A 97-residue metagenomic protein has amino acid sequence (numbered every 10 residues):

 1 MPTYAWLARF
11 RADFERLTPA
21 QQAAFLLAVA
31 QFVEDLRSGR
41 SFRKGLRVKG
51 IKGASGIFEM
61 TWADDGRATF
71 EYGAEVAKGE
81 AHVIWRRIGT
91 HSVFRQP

Functional and structural regions predicted by a protein language model:
M1, A12, M60-P97: Enriched for short, Lys/Arg-rich terminal
M1-A30: Arg/Lys-rich, positively charged N-terminal/basic patches that mediate binding to nucleic acids
Y4, P19, L26, S41-G45 (+1 more regions): Non-catalytic, surface-exposed connector residues within folded enzymatic/regulatory domains
Q22-A30, I57-A68: Conserved long hydrophobic alpha-helices within structured protein cores
A23, S38-F42, F94: Charged, solvent-exposed alpha-helical segments that act as regulatory interaction surfaces
E34-M60: A short, surface-exposed loop/turn module that caps and links secondary-structure elements
